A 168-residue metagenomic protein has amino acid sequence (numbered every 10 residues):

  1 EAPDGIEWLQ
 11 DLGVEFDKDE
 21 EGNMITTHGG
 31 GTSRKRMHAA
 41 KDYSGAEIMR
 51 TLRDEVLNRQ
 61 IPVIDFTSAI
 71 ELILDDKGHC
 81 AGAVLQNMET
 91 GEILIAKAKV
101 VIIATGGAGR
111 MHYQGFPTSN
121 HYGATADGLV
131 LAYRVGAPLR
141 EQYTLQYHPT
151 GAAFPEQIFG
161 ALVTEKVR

Functional and structural regions predicted by a protein language model:
E1-T26: Rossmann-like flavin
K18-E20, K41-R168: Residues forming the flavin
M24-R36, T105, G109-Y113: Gly-rich Lys/Arg/Thr-decorated short loops/hinges at beta-loop-alpha junctions or inter-strand turns that position
